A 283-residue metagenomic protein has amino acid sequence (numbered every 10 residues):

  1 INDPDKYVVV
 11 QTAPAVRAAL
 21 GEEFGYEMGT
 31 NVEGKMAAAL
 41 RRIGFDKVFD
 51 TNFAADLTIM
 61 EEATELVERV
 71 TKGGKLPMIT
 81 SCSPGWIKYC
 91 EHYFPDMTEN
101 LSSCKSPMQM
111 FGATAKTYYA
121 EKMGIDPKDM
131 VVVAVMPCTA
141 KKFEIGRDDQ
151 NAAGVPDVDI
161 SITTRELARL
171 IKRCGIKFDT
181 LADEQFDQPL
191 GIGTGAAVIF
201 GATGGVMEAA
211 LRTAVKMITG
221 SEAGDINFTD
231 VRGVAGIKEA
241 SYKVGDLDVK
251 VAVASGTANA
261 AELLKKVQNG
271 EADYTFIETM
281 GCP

Functional and structural regions predicted by a protein language model:
I1-P283: Iron-sulfur-associated redox domains of electron-transfer enzymes in respiratory and anaerobic energy metabolism
